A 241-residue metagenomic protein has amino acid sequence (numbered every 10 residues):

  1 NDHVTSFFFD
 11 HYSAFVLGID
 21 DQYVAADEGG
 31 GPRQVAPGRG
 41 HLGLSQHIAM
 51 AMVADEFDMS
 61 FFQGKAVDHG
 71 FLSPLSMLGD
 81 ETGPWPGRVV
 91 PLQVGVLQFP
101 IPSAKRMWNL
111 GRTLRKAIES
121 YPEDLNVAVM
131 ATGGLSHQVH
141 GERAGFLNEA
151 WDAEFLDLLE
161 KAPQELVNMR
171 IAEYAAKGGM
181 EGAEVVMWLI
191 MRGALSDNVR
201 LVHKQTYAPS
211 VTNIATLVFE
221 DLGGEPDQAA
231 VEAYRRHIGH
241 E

Functional and structural regions predicted by a protein language model:
N1-D2, L92, L125-L135: Beta-strand elements within well-structured catalytic alpha/beta cores of enzymes that handle phosphate/sulfate esters
S6-N109, S120, E142-E241: Flexible, D/E/H-enriched segments
R112-V127: Non-transmembrane, aqueous-exposed alpha-helical and coiled segments at domain scale
Q138-V139: Short, solvent-exposed loop/turn segments at secondary-structure junctions
